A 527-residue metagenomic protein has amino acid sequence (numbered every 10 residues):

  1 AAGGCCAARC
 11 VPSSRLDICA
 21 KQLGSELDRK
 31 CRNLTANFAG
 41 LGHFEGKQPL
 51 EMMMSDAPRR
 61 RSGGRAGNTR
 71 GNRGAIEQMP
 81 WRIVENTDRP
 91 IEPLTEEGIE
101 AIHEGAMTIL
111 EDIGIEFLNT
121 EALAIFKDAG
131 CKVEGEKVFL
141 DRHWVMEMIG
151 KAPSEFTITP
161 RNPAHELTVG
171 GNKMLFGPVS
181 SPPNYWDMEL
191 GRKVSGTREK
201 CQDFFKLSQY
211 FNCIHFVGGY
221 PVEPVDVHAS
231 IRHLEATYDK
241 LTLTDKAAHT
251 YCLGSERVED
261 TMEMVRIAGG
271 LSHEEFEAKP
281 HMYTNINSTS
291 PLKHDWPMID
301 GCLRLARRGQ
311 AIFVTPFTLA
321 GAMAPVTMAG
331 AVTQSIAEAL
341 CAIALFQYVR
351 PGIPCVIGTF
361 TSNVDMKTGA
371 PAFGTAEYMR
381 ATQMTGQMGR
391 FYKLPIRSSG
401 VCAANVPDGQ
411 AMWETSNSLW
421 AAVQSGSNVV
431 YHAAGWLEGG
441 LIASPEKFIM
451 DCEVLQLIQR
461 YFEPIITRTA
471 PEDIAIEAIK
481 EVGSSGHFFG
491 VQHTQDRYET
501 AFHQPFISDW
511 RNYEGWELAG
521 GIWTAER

Functional and structural regions predicted by a protein language model:
C5-C6, C10, C19, C31: Cysteine-centered motifs
D56-P58, S62-M79, P93-H103, I113 (+2 more regions): Catalytic-core signal marking the mid-to-C-terminal active-site face
Q78-E85, R89, E96-M107, V169-L190 (+3 more regions): N-terminal small/glycine-rich loop or linker at the start of catalytic domains across soluble metabolic enzymes
I83-A152: N-terminal alpha-helical transmembrane segments of multi-pass membrane transport and channel/translocase proteins
E111, L123, K132, V138-A322 (+1 more regions): Catalytic alpha/beta active-site cores
N285-D451: Glycine-rich anion/phosphate-binding loop at the beta-strand->alpha-helix junction
